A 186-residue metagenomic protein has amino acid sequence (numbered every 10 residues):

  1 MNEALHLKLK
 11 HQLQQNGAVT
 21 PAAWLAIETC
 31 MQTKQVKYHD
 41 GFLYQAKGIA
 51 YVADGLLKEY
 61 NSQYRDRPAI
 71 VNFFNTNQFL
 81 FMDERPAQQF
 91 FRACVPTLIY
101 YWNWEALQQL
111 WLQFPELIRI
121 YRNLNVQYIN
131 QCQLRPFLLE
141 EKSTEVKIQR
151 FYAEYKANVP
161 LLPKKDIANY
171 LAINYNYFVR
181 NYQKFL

Functional and structural regions predicted by a protein language model:
M1-Q35: Cyclic nucleotide-binding regulatory module and flanking cytosolic helices
T29-Q45, Q63-D66, F74-N77: Conserved short histidine dyad/triad with adjacent acidic residue
K47-Y60, N77: Glycine- and acidic-residue-biased ligand/ion/polar-headgroup-sensing regions
G48, T97-I99, N176: Conserved active-site beta-strand-loop modules that form the wall/rim of enzyme catalytic pockets and either contain
Y60-S62, C94: A generic structural motif
P68-N123: Cyclic-nucleotide recognition modules
Q127-L138: Short, Lys/Arg-enriched N-terminal segment that forms or immediately precedes the first helix of a structured domain
K142, V146-L186: Phosphate-/nucleic-acid-contacting segments
